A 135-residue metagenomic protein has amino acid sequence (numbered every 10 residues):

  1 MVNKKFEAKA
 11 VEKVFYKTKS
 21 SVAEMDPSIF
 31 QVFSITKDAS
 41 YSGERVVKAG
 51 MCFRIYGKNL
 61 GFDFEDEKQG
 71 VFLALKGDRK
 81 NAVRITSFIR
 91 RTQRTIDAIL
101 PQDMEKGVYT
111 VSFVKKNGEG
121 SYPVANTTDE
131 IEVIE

Functional and structural regions predicted by a protein language model:
M1-K9: Charged interaction scaffolds used for protein-protein
E12-F72, S121-E135: Beta-strand/beta-sandwich contexts
R45-V46, T86-R91: Short, exposed beta-strand/loop patches in secreted or surface proteins that constitute
G77-T86: Surface-exposed loop/edge segments in extracytoplasmic proteins
I89-I99: Aromatic sugar-binding surface patches on proteins that engage polysaccharides or sugar-phosphate polymers
L100-G107: Surface-exposed, short loops/turns at beta-strand junctions within beta-sandwich domains
E105, F113-N126: Short acidic/polar inter-strand loop motif in beta-rich domains
Y109-K116, D129-E135: Long, low-complexity intrinsically disordered regions
